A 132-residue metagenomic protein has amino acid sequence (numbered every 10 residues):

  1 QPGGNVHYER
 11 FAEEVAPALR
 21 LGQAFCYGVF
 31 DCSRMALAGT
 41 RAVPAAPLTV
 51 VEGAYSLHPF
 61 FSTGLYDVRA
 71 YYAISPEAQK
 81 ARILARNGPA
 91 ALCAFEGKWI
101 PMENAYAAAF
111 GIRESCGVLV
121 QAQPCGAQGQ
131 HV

Functional and structural regions predicted by a protein language model:
Q1-V43, L48: Conserved nucleotide-sensing/catalytic segment adjacent to the nucleotide-binding pocket in NTP-handling enzymes
Q1-V6, C93-P101: A short acidic, glycine-rich active-site loop that binds or catalyzes chemistry on phosphate/adenosine moieties
R10, E14, Q79-R82, K98: Alpha-helical scaffold elements adjacent to nucleotide-binding pockets in ATP/GTP-utilizing enzyme cores
P17, A85-G88: Short, intrinsically disordered, mixed-charge
G22-F25, A90-F95: Short, basic, glycine/proline-bearing loop/turn elements
A36-R86: ATP-dependent NMP and nucleoside kinases share a basic, alpha-helical "lid"
T63, V68, Y72, E77 (+2 more regions): NTP-dependent small-molecule kinase module
